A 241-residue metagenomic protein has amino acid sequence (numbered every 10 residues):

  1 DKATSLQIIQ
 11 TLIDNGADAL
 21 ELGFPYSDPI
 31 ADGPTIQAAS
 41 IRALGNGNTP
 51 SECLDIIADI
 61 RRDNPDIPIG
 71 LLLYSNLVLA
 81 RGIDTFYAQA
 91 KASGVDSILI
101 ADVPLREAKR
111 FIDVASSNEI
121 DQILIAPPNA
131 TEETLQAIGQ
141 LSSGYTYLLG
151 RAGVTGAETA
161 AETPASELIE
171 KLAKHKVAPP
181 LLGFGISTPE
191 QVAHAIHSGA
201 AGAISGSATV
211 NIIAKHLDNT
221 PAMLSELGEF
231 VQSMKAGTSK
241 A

Functional and structural regions predicted by a protein language model:
D1, L72-A80, P104-L105, A126-A130 (+1 more regions): Glycine-rich beta-to-alpha transition loops that act as phosphate-gripper elements at the mouths of alpha/beta enzyme
K2-L12, A130-Q140, L182, I186-A203: Catalytic cores of alpha/beta
G16-D18, A90-D96, A115-I123, Q140-T146 (+1 more regions): Glycine-enriched alpha-helix->loop->beta-strand junction motifs that scaffold or abut catalytic
A17-P29, V95-L99, P104-E107, L148-G156 (+1 more regions): Glycine-rich phosphate-binding active-site loops on the catalytic face of alpha/beta enzymes
L20-L22, I69-L73, I98-I100, Q122-A126 (+3 more regions): Hydrophobic faces of well-ordered beta-strands that scaffold small-molecule active sites in alpha/beta enzyme cores
S27-A38, G45-I60, V78-T85, I100-N118 (+4 more regions): Active-site-adjacent beta->alpha loops and helix N-cap segments on the catalytic face of soluble alpha/beta enzymes
E52-I69, S93, L172-V177, S233-A241: A structural motif corresponding to the C-terminal end of an alpha-helix and its immediate exit/capping segment
K171-L181, S187-A241: Alpha/beta catalytic cores of nucleotide-metabolism and tRNA/nucleoside-modifying enzymes
